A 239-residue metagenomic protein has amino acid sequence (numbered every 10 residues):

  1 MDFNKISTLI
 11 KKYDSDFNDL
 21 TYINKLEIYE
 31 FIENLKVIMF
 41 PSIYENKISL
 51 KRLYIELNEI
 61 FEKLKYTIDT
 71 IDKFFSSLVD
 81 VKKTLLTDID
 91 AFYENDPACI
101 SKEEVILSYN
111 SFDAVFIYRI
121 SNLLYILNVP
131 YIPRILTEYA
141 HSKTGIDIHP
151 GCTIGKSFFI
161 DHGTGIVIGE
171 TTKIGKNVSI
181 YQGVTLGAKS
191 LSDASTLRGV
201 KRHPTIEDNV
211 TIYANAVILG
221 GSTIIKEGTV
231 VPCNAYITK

Functional and structural regions predicted by a protein language model:
M1-I135: Terminal amphipathic alpha-helical/low-complexity segments used for targeting or macromolecular assembly
A140-K239: Structural signal for interior beta-strand "rungs" in well-ordered beta-sheet cores of soluble enzyme domains
